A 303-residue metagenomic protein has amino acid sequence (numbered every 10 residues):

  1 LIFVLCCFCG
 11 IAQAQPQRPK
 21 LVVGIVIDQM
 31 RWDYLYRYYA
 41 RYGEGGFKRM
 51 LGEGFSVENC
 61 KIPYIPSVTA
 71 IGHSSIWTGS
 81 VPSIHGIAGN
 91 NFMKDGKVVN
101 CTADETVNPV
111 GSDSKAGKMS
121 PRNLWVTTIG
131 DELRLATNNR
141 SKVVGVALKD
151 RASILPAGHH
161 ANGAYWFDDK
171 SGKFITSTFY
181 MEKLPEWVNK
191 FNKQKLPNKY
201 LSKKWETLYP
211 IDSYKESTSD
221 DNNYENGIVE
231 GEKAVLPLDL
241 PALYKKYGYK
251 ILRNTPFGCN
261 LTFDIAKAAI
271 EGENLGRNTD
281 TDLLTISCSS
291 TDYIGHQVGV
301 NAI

Functional and structural regions predicted by a protein language model:
L1-Q17: Bacterial Sec-dependent N-terminal signal peptides
Q17, L21, Q29, D33 (+5 more regions): Soluble non-cytosolic domains of exported or imported proteins
R18-V23, E53-V57, I84, N138-V143 (+1 more regions): Loop/turn elements at helix/coil->beta-strand transitions in domains of secreted/extracellular proteins
P19-R31, M50, I76, L133 (+2 more regions): Beta-strand elements within well-structured catalytic alpha/beta cores of enzymes that handle phosphate/sulfate esters
V26, R31, G43-F47, G72-H73 (+4 more regions): Stable alpha-helical elements in mature extracytoplasmic
L35-I84, K142-V146: Short, structured active-site-proximal loop/turn typified by the sulfatase FGly-forming signature C/S-X-P-X-R
V81, G89-D280, S289-H296: His/Asp/Glu-rich, glycine-adjacent segments that coordinate divalent cations and/or stabilize oxyanion chemistry on
Q297-A302: Signature of Gram-negative outer-membrane beta-barrel scaffolds
